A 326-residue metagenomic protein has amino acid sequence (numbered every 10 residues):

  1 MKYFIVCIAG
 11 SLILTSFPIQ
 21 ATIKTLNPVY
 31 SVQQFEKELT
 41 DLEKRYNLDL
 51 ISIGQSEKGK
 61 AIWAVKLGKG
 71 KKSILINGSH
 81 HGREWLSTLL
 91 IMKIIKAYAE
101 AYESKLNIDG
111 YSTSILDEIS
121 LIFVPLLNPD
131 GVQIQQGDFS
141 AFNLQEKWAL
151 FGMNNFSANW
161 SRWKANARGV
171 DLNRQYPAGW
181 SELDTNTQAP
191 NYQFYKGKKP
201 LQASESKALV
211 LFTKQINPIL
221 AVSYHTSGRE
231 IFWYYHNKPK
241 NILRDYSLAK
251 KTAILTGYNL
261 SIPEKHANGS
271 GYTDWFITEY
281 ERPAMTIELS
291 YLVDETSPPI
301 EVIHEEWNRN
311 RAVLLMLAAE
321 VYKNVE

Functional and structural regions predicted by a protein language model:
M1-I5: Positively charged n-region of N-terminal signal peptides that target proteins for export
V6-T15: Bacterial N-terminal signal peptides
F17-K58: Short glycine- and acidic-rich boundary segments immediately preceding or forming the N-terminal edge of structured
Y46-D49, K58-K60, G70-S73, D117-I122 (+3 more regions): Loop/turn elements at helix/coil->beta-strand transitions in domains of secreted/extracellular proteins
L50, Y176-E326: Metallocarboxypeptidase
G59, N77-L89, L126-L127: Short HxH-centered metal-ligating active-site micro-motif
A64-K71, S79: Short beta-strand-to-loop junctions in surface cap/lid or active-site-entrance loops
K71, W85-L86, K93-I95, A99-N237 (+1 more regions): Active-site/substrate-binding loop(s) of hydrolase catalytic cores
